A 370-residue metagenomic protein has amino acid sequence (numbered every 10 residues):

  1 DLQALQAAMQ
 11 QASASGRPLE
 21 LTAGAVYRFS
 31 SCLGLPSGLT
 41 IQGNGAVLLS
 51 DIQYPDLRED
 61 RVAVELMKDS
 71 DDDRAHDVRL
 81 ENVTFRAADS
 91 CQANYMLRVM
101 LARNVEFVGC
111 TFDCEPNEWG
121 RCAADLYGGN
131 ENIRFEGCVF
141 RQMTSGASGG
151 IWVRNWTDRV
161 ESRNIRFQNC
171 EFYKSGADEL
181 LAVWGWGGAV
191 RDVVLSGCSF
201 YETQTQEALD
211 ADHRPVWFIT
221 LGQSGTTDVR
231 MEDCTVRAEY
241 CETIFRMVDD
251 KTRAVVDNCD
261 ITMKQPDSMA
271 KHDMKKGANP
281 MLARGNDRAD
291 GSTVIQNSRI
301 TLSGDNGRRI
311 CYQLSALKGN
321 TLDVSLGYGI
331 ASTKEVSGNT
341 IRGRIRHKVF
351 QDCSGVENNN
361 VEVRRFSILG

Functional and structural regions predicted by a protein language model:
L2-Q6, S15-T40, N44-D60, T84-F85 (+1 more regions): N-terminal extracellular ligand-recognition/capping segment immediately after the signal peptide
A4-E20, F350, N358-G370: N-terminal segments that cap or nucleate solenoid repeat domains
M9-Q10, L66-D73, L126, N155-V160 (+2 more regions): Leucine-rich repeat
F29-C32, S50-P55, A88-M96, E115-A124 (+10 more regions): Short glycine/acidic-rich loop motifs that flank beta-strands on beta-rich extracellular proteins
Q42-V47, R74-A87, R103-E115, E131-T144 (+8 more regions): Right-handed parallel beta-helix
I52-S70, R74: Aromatic/His-enriched, Gly/Pro-containing loop or helix-boundary segments that lie immediately adjacent to catalytic
Y95-A102, V108, G120-A123, G129: Aromatic- and glycine-enriched pocket-lining scaffold segments that form the walls of small-molecule binding clefts
N279-G285, I300: C-terminal structural cap/anchor segments
